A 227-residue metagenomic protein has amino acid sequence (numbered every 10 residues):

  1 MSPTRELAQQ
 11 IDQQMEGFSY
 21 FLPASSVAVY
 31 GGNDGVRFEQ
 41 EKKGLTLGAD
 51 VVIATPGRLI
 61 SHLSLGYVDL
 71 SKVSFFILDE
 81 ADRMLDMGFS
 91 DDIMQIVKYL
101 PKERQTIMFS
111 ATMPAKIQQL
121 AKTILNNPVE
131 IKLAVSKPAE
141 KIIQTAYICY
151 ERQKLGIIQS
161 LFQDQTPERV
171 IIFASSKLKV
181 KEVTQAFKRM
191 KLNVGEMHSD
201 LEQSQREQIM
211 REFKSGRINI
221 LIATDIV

Functional and structural regions predicted by a protein language model:
M1-V227: Conserved helicase RecA-like core
